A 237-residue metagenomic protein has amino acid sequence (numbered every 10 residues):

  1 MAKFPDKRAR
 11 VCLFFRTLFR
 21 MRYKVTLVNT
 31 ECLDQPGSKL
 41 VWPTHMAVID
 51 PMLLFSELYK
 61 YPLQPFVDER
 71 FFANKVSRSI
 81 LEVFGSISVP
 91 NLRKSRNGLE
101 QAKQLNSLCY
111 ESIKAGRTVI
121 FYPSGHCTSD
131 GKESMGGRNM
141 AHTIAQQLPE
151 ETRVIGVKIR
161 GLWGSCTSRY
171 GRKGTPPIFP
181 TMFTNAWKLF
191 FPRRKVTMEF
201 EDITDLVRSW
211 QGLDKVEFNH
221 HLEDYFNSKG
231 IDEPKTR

Functional and structural regions predicted by a protein language model:
M1-R22, A73-G85, S165-R194: Alpha-helical membrane-targeting segments
L13-H45: Helix-to-loop junction immediately C-terminal to a conserved catalytic motif
D34-G98: Catalytic core of membrane glycerolipid acyltransferases/transacylases, capturing the structured, soluble-facing
S38-L40, G116-Y122, R153: Residue-level preference for the first positions of well-ordered beta-strands
T44, Y122-H126, I159: Short, well-ordered beta-to-alpha junction loops that form the rim of enzyme active sites and present histidine/acidic
N97-L105: Glycine-rich anion/phosphate-binding loops
C109-H142: Catalytic-site beta-strand/loop segments enriched in glycine and acidic/polar residues
G131-G212: A cross-family acyltransferase "interaction/gating" segment
